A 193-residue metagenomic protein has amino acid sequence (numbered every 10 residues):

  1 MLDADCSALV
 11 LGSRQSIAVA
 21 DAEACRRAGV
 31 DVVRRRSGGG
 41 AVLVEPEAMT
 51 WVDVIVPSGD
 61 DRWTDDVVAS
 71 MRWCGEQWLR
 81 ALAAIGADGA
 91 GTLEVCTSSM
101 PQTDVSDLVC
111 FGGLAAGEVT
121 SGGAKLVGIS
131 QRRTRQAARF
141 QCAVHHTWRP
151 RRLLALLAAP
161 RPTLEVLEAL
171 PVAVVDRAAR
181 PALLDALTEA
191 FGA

Functional and structural regions predicted by a protein language model:
M1-D66: N-terminal lobe of the biotin/lipoate ligase/transferase fold
D5, P46, S121-G123, T134-R135: Short acidic-glycine loop/turn motifs at beta-strand connectors
P46-A48, D66, S70, F111 (+1 more regions): Short, contiguous, pocket-lining structural segments that sit at or immediately flank catalytic/ligand-binding sites
D53-M71, E168-R177: Short histidine-centered catalytic/ligand-binding loop motif
G75-V105, R132-A193: Long, positively charged amphipathic alpha-helical accessory segments at protein N-termini or as interdomain linkers
T92-S121, K125: Beta-rich nucleic-acid/ligand-interaction surfaces
G128-I129: Non-catalytic, conserved peripheral segments adjacent to functional cores
